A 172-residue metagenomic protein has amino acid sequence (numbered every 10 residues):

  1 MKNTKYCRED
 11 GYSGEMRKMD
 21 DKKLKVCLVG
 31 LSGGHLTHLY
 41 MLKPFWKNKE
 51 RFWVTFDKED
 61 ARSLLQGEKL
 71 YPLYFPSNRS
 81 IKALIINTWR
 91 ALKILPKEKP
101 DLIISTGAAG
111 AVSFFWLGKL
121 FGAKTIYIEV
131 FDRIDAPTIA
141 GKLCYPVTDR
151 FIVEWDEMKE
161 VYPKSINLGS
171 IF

Functional and structural regions predicted by a protein language model:
K2-Y6, G11-F56, L65: N-terminal subdomain of nucleotide-sugar transferases
K25, D101-L102: Structural motif
G30, N48-N87, E157, L168-I171: Conserved nucleotide-sugar phosphate-binding/catalytic loop shared by glycosyltransferases and other
S32, G107, E154-D156: Helix N-cap/beta->alpha junction signal
R79-D101, L120: An amphipathic, basic-hydrophobic alpha-helix
L102-F121: An aromatic- and histidine-rich active-site surface loop
A123-F172: Active-site-proximal region of nucleotide-activated glycan assembly enzymes, centered on histidine/acidic-rich loops
